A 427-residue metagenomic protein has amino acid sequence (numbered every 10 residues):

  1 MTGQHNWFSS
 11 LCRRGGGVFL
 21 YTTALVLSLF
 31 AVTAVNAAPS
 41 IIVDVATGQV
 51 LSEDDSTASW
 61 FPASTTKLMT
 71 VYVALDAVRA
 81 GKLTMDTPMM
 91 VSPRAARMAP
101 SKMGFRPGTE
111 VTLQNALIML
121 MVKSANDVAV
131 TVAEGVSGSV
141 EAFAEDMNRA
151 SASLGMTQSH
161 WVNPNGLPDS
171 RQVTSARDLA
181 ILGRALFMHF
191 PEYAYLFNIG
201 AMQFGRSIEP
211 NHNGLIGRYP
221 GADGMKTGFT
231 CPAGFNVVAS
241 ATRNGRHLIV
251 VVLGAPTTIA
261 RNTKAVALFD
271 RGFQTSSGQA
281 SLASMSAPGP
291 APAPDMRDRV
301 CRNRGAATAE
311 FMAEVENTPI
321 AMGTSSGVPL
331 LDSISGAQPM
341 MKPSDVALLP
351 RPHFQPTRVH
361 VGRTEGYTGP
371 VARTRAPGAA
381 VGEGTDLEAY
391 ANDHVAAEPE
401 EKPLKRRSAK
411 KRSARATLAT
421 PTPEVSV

Functional and structural regions predicted by a protein language model:
M1-H5, R13-R14: Positively charged n-region of N-terminal signal peptides that target proteins for export
G3-W7, L29-R177, L186-F187: Active-site-adjacent loops and short helices of periplasmic peptidoglycan-processing enzymes
S10-L11, L29, A409, A414: Compositionally biased regions
S10-V18: N-terminal Sec-pathway targeting helices
G17, Y72-R79, D270-Q279: Short, solvent-exposed cationic patches
G17-A31: Bacterial N-terminal signal peptides
T157-H160, P168-V173, R177-V427: Domain-terminus/edge residues, biased toward the C-terminal soluble/receptor-binding domains of extracytoplasmic
